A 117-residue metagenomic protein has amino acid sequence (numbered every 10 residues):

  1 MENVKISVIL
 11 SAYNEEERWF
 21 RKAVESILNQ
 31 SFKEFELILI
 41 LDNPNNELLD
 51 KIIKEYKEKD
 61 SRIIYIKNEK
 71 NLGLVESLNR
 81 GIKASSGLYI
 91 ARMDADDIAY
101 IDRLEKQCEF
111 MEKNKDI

Functional and structural regions predicted by a protein language model:
M1-I117: Nucleotide-sugar donor-binding/catalytic module of glycosyltransferases that assemble extracellular/cell-envelope
